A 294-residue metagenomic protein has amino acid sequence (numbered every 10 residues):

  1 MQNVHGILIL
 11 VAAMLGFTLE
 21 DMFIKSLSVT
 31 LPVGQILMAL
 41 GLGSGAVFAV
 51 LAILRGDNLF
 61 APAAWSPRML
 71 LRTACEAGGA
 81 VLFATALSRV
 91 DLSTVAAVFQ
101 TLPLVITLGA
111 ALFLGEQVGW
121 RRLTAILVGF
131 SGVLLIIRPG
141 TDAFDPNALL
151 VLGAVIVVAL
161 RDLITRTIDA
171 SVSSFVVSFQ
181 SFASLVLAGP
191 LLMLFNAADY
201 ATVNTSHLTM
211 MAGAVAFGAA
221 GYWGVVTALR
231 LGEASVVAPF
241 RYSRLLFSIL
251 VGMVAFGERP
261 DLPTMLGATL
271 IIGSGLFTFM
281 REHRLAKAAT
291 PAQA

Functional and structural regions predicted by a protein language model:
M1-L15, G45-L71, W120, A183 (+3 more regions): Membrane-interface interhelical linkers
M14, T18, A49, T73-V81 (+8 more regions): Hydrophobic/small/kink-forming positions within alpha-helical transmembrane segments of polytopic membrane proteins
M22-S26, V33, F48, D142-V203 (+2 more regions): Transmembrane alpha-helical segments that form core, pore/gating elements of small-molecule transporters/exporters
N58-T94, F99, L135, A216-L231: Specific transmembrane alpha-helical segments of multi-pass solute transporters/efflux pumps, especially DMT/EamA
F83-T85, L102-T124, L246-M265: C-terminal transmembrane-helix exit sites in multi-pass transporters
A96-T101, I168-S184, Y222-M253: Helix-helix packing/entry segments at the starts of transmembrane helices
R121-R138, A154, P263-E282: Hydrophobic transmembrane alpha-helices of multi-pass small-molecule transport proteins
L246-A294: C-terminal-most transmembrane helix of multi-pass membrane proteins
